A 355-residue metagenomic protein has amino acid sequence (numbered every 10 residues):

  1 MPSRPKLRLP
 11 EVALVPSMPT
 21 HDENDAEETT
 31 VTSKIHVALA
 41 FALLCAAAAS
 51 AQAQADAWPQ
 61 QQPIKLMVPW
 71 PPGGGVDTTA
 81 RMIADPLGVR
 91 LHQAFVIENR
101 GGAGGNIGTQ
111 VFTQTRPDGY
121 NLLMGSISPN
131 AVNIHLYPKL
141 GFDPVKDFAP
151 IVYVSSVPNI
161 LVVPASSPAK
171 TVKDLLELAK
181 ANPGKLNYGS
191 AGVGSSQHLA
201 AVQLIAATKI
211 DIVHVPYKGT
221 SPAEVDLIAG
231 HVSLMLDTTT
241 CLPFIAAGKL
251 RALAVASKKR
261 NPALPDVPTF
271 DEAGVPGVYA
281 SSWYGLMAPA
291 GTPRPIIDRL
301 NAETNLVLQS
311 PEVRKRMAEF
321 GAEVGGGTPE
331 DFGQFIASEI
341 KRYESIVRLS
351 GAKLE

Functional and structural regions predicted by a protein language model:
L7, D25, T29-L39: Bacterial N-terminal signal peptides that target proteins for export
L7-L9, L14, L43-L44: Leucine-biased recognition of intrinsically disordered, low-complexity hydrophobic segments
E11-V15, D22-A26: Acidic, Ala/Val/Gly-enriched low-complexity intrinsically disordered segments
H21, E27, Q60-P63, T208 (+2 more regions): An extracytoplasmic/periplasmic, membrane-proximal ligand-sensing/linker region
A38-A47: Bacterial N-terminal signal peptides
Q52-K146, K185-N187, V193, K209-L236 (+4 more regions): N-terminal (or domain-start) structured segment
Q114-Y120, I127, H135-P222, F270 (+1 more regions): Hinge/capping helix and adjacent helix->loop/strand transition within the periplasmic-binding protein
N130-K139, Q203-A207, L234-V267: A ligand-binding cleft/hinge motif common to bilobed small-molecule-binding domains
